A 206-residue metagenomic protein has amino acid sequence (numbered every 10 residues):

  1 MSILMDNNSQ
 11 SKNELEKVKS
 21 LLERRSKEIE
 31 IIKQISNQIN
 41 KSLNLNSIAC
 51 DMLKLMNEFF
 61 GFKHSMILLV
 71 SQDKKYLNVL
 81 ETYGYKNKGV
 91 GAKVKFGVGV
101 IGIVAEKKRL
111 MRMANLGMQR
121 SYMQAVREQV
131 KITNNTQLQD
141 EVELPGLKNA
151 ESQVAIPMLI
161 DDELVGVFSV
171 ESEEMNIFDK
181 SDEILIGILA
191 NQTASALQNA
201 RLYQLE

Functional and structural regions predicted by a protein language model:
M1-K41, N46, V79, V165 (+1 more regions): Signal-transmission linkers at sensory-effector interfaces
K33, K41-L80, K88-V90, V98 (+1 more regions): Helix-loop-beta substructure at the N-terminus of cytosolic sensory domains that couple signal/ligand detection
F62, K148-Q153, V165: Short coil/loop residues immediately preceding or within conserved phosphate-binding loops of NTP-utilizing enzyme
N87-K148: Regulatory sensory and allosteric helical modules in signal-transduction proteins and certain transcription factors
I101, I156-S172, A196-L197: Sensory-domain boundary capping and coupling elements
D140-E143, E151-L159: A short, aliphatic-rich beta-strand micro-motif
D182-L185: Alpha-helical transmembrane segments within multi-pass membrane transporters and channels
G187-A194: Allosteric cytosolic regulatory segments
